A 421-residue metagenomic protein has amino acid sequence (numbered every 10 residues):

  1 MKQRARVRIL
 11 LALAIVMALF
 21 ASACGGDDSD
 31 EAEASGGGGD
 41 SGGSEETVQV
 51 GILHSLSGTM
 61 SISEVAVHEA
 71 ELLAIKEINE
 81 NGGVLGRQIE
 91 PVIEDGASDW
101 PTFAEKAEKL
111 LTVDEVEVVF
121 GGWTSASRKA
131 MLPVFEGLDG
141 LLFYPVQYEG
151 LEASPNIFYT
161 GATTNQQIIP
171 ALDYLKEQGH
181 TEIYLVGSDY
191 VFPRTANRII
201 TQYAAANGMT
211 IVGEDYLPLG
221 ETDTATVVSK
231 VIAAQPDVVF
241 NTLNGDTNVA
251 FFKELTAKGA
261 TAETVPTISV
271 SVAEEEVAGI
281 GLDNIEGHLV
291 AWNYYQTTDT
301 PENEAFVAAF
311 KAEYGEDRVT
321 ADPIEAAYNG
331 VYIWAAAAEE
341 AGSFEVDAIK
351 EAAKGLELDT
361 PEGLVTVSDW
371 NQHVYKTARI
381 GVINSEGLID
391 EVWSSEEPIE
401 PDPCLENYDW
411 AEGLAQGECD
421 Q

Functional and structural regions predicted by a protein language model:
M1-L11: Bacterial N-terminal signal peptides that target proteins for export
A18-A23: C-terminal motif of bacterial Sec signal peptides marking the signal peptidase cleavage site
D28-E31, S35-S41, I62-E69, N81-L151 (+3 more regions): Beta-alpha junction/loop-to-helix N-cap segments that form part of ligand/metal-binding clefts
G43-L72, E94-P101, W123-T124, V186-R194 (+3 more regions): Extracytoplasmic "Venus flytrap"
E105, E149-G150, P155-K258, T297-A305: Extracellular/periplasmic Venus flytrap/periplasmic-binding protein
L110-G122, F143-P145, Y184-G187, Q235-G245 (+3 more regions): Periplasmic-binding protein-like
L255-Y328, E339-F344, S395, I399-D420: Extracellular/periplasmic periplasmic-binding protein-like sensory domains
E357-Q421: Solvent-exposed, acidic/polar segments of extracytosolic/periplasmic ligand-binding ectodomains
